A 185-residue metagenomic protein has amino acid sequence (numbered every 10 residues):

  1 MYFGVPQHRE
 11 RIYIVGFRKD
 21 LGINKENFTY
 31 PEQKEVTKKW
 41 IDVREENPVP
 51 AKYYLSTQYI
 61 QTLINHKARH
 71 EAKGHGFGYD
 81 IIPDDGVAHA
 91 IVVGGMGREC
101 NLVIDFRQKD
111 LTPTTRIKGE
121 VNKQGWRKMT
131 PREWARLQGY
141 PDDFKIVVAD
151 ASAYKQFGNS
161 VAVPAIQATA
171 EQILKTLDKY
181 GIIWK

Functional and structural regions predicted by a protein language model:
M1-G97: Class I S-adenosyl-L-methionine
Q58-K185: C-terminal target-recognition/interaction regions appended to catalytic cores
